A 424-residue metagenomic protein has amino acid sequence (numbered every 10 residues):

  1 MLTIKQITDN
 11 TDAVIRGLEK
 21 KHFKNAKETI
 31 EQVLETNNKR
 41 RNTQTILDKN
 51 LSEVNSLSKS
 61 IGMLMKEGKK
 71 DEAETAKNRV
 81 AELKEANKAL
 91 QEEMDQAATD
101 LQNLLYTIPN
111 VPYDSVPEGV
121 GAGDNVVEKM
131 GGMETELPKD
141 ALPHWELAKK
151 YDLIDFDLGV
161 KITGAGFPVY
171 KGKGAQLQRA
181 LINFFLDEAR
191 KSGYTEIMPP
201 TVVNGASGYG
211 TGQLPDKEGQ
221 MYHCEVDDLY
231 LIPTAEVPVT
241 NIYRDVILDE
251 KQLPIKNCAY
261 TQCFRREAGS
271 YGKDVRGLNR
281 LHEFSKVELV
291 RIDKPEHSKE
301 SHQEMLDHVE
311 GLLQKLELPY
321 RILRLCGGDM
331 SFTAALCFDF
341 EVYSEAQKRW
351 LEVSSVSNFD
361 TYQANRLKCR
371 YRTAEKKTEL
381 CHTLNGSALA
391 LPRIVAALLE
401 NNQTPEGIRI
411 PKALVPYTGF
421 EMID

Functional and structural regions predicted by a protein language model:
M1-T135, L153, D157: N-terminal alpha-helical targeting/anchoring segments
K27, K129-D424: TRNA-recognition modules of translation machinery and tRNA-sensing kinases, especially anticodon-binding
